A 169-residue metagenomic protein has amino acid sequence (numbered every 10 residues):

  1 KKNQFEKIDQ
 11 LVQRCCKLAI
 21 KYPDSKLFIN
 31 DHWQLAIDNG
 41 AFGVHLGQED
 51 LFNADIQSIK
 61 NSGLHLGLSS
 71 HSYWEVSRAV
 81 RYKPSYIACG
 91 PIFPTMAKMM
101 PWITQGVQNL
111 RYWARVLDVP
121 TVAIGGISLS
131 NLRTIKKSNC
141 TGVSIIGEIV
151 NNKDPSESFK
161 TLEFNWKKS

Functional and structural regions predicted by a protein language model:
K1, Q48-I56, A88-P101, L129-E163: Glycine-rich phosphate-binding active-site loops on the catalytic face of alpha/beta enzymes
K1-D31, I37-N53, Q57-S62, S77-Y82: Conserved alpha/beta-domain cores
D9-I29, D55-S72, I103-L129, L162-S169: Alpha-helix-loop-beta-strand connector modules within alpha/beta enzyme cores
L27-F42, L46, H71-K83, V116-L117 (+3 more regions): Catalytic cores of alpha/beta
N39-A41, L46, H65-R111, R115: Glycine/Thr-rich beta-alpha phosphate-binding loop at enzyme active sites
